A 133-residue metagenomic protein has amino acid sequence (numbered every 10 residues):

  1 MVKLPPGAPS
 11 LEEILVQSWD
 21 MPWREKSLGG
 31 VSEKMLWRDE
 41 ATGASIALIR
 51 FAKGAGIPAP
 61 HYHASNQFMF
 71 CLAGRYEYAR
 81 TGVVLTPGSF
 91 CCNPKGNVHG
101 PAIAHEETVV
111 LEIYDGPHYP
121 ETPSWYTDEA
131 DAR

Functional and structural regions predicted by a protein language model:
M1-G43, Y126-R133: A short, N-terminal "cap"/entry segment at the start of jelly-roll beta-barrel domains of the cupin/DSBH fold
K3, A104-R133: Double-stranded beta-helix
G30-Y62, P94-V98: Conserved short histidine dyad/triad with adjacent acidic residue
K53, Y62-A79: Glycine- and acidic-residue-biased ligand/ion/polar-headgroup-sensing regions
G56-I57, G74-Y78, F90, H118: Short beta-strand segments in beta-sandwich/barrel cores
A79-V98: Short acidic-glycine-tyrosine-enriched beta hairpin
